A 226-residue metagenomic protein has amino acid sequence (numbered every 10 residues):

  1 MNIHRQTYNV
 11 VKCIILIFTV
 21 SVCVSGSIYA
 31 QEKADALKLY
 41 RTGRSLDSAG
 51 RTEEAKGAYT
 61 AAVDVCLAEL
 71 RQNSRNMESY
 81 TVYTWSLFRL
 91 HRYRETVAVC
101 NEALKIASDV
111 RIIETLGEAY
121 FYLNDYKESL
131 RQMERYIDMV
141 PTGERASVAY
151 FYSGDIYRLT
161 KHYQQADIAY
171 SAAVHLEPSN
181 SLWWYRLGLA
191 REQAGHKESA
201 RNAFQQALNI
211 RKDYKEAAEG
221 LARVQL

Functional and structural regions predicted by a protein language model:
G26-E78: N-terminal leader/linker segments that initiate helical-solenoid repeat arrays
S48, R89, Y122-N124, L159-T160 (+2 more regions): Register position in tetratricopeptide repeats
L67, S74, A107-S108, P141-E144 (+2 more regions): Short coil turns that delineate tetratricopeptide repeat
Q72, S79, I112-I113, A146-A149 (+2 more regions): TPR alpha-solenoid repeat register
